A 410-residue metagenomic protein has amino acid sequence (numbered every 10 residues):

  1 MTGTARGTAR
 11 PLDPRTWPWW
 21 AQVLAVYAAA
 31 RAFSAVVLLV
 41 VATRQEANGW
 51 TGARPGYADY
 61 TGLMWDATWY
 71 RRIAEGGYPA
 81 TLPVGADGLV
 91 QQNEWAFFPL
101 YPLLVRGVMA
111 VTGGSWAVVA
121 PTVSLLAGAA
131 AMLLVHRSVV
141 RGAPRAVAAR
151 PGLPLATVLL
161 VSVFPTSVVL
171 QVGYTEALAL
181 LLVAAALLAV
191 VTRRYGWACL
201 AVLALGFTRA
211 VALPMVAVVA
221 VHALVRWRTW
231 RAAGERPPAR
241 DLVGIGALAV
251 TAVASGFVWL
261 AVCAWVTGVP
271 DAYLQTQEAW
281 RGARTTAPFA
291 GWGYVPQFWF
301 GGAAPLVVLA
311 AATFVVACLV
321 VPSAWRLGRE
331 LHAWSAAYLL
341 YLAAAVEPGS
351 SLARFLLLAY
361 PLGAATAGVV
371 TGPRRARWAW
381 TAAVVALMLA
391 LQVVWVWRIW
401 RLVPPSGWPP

Functional and structural regions predicted by a protein language model:
A30-E46, V216-A232, R236-S335, V396: Membrane-lumen/periplasm interface segments of specific transmembrane helices in polyprenyl phosphate-linked
M64-P83, D87-G113, A287-G291: Short hydrophobic/aromatic helix or loop-helix immediately within or flanking a transmembrane segment in polytopic
L89-W95, P99, L103, V111-L133 (+2 more regions): Loop-to-helix entry region of an early transmembrane alpha helix in multi-pass inner-membrane enzymes
G107, V119-P144, A317-P322: Transmembrane-helix motifs of polytopic, lipid-linked glycan transferases
S115-V118, H136-V163, A333: Transmembrane-helix signature of polytopic, membrane-embedded enzymes that assemble or transfer cell-envelope glycans
V123-L126, A156-L188, W197, A204-M215 (+1 more regions): Multi-pass, polyprenyl lipid-linked donor-dependent membrane glycosyltransferases
A148, A186-W197, V370: Membrane-interface transmembrane helices that cradle and orient dolichyl/undecaprenyl
V250-V253, G372-R401, P409: Signature aromatic-anchored transmembrane alpha helix within multi-pass, membrane-resident enzymes that catalyze glycan
